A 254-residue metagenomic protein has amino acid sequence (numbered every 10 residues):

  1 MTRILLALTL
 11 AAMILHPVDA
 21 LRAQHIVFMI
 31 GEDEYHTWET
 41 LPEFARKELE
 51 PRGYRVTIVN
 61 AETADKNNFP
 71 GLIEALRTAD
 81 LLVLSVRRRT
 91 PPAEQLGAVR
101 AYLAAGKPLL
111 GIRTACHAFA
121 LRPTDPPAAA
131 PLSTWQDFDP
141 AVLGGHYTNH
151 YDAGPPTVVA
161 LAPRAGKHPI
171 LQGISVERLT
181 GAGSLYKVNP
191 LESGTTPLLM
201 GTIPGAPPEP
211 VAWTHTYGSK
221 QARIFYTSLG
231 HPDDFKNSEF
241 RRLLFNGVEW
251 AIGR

Functional and structural regions predicted by a protein language model:
L5-H16: Bacterial N-terminal signal peptides
P17-A23: Boundary at the C-terminal end of the N-terminal hydrophobic targeting segment
Q24-H25, I30, T40, K47 (+5 more regions): Extracellular ligand-binding/catalytic regions of CAZymes and related secreted enzymes and adhesion modules
H25-F28, D33-A118: Helical hinge/lid and interdomain linker segments adjacent to catalytic or ligand-binding clefts that mediate domain
M29, R89-Q172: A glycine-rich, often tryptophan-bearing local segment used as a flexible ligand/cofactor-contacting loop or short
E50, T78, N149-K220: Catalytic beta-strand/loop cores that center a nucleophilic Ser/Cys/Thr and support acyl-enzyme chemistry
F138-Y147, R178-T195, F240-R241, F245-R254: Oxidoreductase and adenylate-handling cofactor-binding alpha/beta cores
